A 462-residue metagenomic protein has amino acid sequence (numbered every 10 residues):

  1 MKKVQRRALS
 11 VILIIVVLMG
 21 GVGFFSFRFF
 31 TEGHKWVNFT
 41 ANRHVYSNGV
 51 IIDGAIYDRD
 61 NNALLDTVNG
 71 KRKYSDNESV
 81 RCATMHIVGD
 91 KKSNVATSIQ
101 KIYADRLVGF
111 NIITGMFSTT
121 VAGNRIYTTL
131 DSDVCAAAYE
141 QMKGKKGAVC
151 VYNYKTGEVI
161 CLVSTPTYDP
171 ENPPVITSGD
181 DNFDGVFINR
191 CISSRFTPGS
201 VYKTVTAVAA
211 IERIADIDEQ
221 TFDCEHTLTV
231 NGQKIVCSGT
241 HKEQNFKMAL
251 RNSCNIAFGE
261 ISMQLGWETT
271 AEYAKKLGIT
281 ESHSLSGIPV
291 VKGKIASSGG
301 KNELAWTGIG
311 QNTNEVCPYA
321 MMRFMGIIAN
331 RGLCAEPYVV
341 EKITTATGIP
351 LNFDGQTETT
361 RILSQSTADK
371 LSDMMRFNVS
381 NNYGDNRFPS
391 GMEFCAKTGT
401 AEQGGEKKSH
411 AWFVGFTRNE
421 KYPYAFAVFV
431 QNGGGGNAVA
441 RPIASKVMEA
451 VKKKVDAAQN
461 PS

Functional and structural regions predicted by a protein language model:
M1-T177, V186, R195, Q220 (+3 more regions): Periplasmic/cell-envelope proteins involved in peptidoglycan metabolism and beta-lactam response
D60, K155-S200, V205-N432, A457-S462: Beta-lactam-recognizing serine transpeptidase/beta-lactamase-like catalytic domain environment
